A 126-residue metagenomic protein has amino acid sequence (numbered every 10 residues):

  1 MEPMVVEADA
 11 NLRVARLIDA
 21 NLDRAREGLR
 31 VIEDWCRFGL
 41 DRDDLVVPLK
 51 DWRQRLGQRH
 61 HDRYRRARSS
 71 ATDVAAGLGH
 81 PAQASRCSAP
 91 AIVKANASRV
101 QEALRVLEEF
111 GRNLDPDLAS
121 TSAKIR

Functional and structural regions predicted by a protein language model:
E2-D23, E27-R126: Structural preference for solvent-exposed beta-strand-turn elements and adjacent flexible terminal/loop segments within
